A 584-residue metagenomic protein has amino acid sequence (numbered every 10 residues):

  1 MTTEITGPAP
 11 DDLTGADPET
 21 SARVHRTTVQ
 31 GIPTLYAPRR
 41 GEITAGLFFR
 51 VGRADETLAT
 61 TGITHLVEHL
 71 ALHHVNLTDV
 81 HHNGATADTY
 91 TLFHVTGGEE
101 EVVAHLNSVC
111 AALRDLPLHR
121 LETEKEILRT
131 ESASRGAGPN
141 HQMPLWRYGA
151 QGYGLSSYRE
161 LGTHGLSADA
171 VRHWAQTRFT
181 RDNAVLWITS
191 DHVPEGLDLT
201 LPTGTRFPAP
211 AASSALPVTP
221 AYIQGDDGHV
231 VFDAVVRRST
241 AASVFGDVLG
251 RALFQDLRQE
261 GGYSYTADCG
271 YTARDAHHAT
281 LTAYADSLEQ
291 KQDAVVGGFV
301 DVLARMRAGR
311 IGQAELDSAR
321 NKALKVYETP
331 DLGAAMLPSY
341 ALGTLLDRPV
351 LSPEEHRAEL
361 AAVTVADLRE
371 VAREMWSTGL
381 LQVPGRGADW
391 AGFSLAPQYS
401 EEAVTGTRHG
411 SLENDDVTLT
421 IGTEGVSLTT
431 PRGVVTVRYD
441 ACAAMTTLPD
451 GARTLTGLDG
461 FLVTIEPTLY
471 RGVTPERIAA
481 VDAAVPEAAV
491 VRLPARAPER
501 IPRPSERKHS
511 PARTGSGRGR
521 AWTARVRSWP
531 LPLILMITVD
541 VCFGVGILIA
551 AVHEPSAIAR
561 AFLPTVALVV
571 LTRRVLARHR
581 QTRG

Functional and structural regions predicted by a protein language model:
M1-D79, R172-E260, P384-A388, G392-R513 (+1 more regions): His/Glu-rich zincin catalytic helix
T2-G7, H73-P210, D268-V417, E424 (+4 more regions): Charge-rich, well-structured scaffold segments of protease-associated domains
R251, Q255, E260-Y271, A308-R310: Structured mid-domain segments that build the active-site/substrate or prosthetic-cofactor binding neighborhood
S516-V539: Juxtamembrane interface helix immediately N-terminal to a transmembrane segment
R520-S528, V569-G584: Cytoplasmic membrane-interface segments at the C-terminal ends of transmembrane helices
L531-L548, F562-L568: Canonical alpha-helical transmembrane segments of integral membrane proteins
L548-A551, P555, V575-R578: Transmembrane helix-loop junctions and nearby membrane-interface residues
E554-P564: Hydrophobic alpha-helical transmembrane segments
